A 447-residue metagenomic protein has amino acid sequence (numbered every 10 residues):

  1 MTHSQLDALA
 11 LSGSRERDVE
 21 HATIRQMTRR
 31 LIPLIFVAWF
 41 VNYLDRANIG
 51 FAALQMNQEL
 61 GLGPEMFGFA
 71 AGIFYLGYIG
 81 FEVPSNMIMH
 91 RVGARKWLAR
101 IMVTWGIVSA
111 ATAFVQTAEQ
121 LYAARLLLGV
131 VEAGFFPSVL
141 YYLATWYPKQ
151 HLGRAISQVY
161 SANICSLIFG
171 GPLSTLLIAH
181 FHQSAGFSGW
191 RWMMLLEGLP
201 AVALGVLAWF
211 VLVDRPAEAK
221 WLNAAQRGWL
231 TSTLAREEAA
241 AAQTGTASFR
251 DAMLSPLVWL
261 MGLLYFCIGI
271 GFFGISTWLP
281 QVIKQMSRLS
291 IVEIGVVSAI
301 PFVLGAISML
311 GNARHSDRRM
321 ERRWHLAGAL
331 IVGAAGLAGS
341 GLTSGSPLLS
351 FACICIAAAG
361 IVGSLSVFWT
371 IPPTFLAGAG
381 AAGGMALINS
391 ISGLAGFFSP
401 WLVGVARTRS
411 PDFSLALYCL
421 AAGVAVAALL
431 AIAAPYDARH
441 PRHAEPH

Functional and structural regions predicted by a protein language model:
I49-G50, R250-M309, A313, L365 (+2 more regions): Extracytoplasmic gate region of multi-pass secondary transporters
G61, G93, F114-Q120, V131 (+4 more regions): Helix-breaking motifs and short loop linkers at transmembrane-helix boundaries and internal kinks in secondary membrane
G80-E119: Conserved MFS/SLC helix-loop-helix module at the cytosolic interface between two early adjacent transmembrane helices
F81-A94, S308-E321, R407: Helix-to-loop junctions at the C-terminal end of transmembrane segments in multipass secondary transporters
A124-S161: Cytoplasmic helix-loop-helix junction between adjacent transmembrane helices in 12-TM secondary transporters
R154-I178, P200-A201, N389-S399: Glycine-rich segments within core transmembrane alpha-helices of 12-TM secondary carriers
M320-I371: C-terminal transmembrane helical hairpin of 12-TM major facilitator-type secondary transporters
F375-D412: A late C-terminal transmembrane helix in Major Facilitator Superfamily
